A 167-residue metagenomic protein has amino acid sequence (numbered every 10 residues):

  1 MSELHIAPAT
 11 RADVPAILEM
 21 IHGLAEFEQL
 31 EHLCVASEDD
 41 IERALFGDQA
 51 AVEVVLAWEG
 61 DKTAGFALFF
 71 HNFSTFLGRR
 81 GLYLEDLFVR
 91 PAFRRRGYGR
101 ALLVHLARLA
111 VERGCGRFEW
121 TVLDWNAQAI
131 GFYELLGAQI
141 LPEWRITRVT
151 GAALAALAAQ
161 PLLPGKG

Functional and structural regions predicted by a protein language model:
H5-I17: A short beta-loop-alpha structural element at the N-terminal edge of CoA-dependent acyl/N-acetyltransferase catalytic
L18-A44: Conserved GNAT-fold acetyl-CoA-binding loop/helix
R43-L56, Y83: A short helix-loop-beta-strand connector motif used in the catalytic cores of GNAT acetyltransferases and, in some
L56, K62-F70: Conserved beta-strand in the GNAT
F93, G97-H105: Conserved acetyl-CoA pyrophosphate-binding loop and the N-cap/start of the following alpha-helix in GNAT-like
V111-T121: Conserved GNAT acetyl-CoA-binding A-motif
C115, E134-E143: Conserved acetyl-CoA-binding loop of GNAT-fold acetyltransferases
W120-A129, R148-A152: Conserved beta-strand-loop-alpha-helix junction that forms the acyl-donor binding cleft
